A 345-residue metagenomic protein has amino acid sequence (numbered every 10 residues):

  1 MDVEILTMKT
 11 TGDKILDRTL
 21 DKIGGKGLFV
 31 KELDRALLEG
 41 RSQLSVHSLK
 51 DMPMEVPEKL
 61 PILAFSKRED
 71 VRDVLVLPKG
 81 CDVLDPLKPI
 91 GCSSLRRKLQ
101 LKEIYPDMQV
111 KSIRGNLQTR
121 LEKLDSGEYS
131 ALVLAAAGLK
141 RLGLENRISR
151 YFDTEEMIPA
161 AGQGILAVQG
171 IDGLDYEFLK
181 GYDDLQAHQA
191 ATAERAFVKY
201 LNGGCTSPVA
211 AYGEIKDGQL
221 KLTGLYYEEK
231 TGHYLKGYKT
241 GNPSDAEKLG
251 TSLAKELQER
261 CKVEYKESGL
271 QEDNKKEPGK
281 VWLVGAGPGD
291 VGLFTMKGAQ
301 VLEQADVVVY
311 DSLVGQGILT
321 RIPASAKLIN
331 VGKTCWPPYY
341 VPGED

Functional and structural regions predicted by a protein language model:
M1-K9, K14-L16, L20-K22, K98 (+1 more regions): Small-molecule-sensing regulatory modules
K9-G24, Q316-L328: N-terminal beta-loop-helix "entrance" segment that forms/cooperates in small-molecule cofactor or anionic ligand
D17-Q43: Short, structured active-site "lid" loops
E32-L33, T119-R120, K297: Short acidic active-site motifs
L38-H47, G127-A137, V308: Alpha-to-beta junction loops
L49-M108: A conserved helix-loop-strand patch within extracytoplasmic ligand-binding domains of the periplasmic binding
L87-K88, Y105-M108, Y129, L302-D306 (+1 more regions): Short, well-ordered alpha-helix to beta-strand connector turns
K275-G289, G298-D345: Class I S-adenosyl-L-methionine
